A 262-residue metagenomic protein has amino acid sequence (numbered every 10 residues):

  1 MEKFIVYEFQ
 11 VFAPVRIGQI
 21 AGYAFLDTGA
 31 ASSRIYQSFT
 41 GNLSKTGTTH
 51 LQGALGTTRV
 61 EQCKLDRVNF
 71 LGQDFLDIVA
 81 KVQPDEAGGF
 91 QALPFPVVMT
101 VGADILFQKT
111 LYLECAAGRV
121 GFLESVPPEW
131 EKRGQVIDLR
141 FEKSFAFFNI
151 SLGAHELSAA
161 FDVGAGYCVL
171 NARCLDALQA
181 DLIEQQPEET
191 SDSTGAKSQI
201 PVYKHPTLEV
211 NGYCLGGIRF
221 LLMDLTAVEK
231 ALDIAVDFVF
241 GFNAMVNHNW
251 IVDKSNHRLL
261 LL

Functional and structural regions predicted by a protein language model:
M1-L262: Pepsin/retropepsin-fold aspartyl endopeptidases
